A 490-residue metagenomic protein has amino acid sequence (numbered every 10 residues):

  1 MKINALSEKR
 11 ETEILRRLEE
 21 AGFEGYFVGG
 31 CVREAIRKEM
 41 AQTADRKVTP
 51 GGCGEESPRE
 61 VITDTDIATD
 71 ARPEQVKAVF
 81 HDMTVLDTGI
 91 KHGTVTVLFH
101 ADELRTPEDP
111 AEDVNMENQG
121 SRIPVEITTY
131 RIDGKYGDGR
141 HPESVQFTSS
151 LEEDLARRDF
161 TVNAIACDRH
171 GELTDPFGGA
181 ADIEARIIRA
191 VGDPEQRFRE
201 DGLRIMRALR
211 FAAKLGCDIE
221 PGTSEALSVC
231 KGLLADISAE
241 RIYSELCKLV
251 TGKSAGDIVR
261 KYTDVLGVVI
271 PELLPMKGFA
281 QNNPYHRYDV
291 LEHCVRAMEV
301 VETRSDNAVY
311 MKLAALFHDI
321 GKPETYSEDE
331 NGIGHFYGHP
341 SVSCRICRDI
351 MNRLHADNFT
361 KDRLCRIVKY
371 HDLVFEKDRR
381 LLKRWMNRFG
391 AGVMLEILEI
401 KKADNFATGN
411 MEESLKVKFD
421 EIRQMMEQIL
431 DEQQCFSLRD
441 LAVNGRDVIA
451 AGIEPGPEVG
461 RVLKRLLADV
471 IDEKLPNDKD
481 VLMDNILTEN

Functional and structural regions predicted by a protein language model:
M1-N490: Catalytic cores of the polymerase beta-like nucleotidyltransferase superfamily and closely associated nucleotide
